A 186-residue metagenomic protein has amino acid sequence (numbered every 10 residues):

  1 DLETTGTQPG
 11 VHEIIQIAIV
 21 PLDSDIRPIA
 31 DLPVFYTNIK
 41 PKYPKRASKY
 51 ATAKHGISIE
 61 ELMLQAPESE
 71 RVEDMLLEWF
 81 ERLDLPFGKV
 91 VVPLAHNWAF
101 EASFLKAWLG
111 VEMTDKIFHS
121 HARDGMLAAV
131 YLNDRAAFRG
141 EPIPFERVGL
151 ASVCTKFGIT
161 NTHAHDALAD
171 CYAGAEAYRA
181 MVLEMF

Functional and structural regions predicted by a protein language model:
D1-E3, E101, D124, D170: Acidic active-site catalytic centers that drive phospho-/nucleotidyl reactions and related ester hydrolyses
E3-A99, T155-T160, H165: Conserved non-catalytic scaffold segment of RNase H-like nuclease domains
T7-P9, V130, E176: Conserved protein kinase catalytic core
I14-A18, L109-M113, A173: Glycine-rich, phosphate-binding/catalytic loops in enzymes
R71, M75-W79, F104, W108 (+1 more regions): Generic beta-strand or strand-like secondary-structure segments
V92-A99, S103-W108, G140-F186: Acidic, Mg2+-coordinating catalytic module of metal-dependent nucleases/exonucleases that use a two-metal-ion mechanism
G110-A122: A short alpha->loop->secondary-structure connector
A122-P142: Short alpha-helix plus adjacent loop in nuclease-associated cores
